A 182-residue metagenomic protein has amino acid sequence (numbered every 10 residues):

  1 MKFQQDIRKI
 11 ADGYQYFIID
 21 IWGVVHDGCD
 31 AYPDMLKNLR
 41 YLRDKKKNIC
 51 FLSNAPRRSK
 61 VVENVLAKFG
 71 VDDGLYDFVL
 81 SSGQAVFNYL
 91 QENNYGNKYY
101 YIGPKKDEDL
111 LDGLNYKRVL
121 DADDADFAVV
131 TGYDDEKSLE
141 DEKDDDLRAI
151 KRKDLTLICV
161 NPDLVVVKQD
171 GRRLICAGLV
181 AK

Functional and structural regions predicted by a protein language model:
M1-K182: HAD-like aspartate-dependent phosphatase fold
